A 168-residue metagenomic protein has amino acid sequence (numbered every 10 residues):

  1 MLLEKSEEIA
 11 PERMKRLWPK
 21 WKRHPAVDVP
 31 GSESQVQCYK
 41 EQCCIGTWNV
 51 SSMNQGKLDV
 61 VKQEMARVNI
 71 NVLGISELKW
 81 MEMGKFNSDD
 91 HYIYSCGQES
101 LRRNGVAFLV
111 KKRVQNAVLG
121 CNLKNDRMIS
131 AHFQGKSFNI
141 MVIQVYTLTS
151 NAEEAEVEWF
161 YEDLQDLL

Functional and structural regions predicted by a protein language model:
L3-L168: A shared catalytic/ligand-binding motif for oxyanion handling
